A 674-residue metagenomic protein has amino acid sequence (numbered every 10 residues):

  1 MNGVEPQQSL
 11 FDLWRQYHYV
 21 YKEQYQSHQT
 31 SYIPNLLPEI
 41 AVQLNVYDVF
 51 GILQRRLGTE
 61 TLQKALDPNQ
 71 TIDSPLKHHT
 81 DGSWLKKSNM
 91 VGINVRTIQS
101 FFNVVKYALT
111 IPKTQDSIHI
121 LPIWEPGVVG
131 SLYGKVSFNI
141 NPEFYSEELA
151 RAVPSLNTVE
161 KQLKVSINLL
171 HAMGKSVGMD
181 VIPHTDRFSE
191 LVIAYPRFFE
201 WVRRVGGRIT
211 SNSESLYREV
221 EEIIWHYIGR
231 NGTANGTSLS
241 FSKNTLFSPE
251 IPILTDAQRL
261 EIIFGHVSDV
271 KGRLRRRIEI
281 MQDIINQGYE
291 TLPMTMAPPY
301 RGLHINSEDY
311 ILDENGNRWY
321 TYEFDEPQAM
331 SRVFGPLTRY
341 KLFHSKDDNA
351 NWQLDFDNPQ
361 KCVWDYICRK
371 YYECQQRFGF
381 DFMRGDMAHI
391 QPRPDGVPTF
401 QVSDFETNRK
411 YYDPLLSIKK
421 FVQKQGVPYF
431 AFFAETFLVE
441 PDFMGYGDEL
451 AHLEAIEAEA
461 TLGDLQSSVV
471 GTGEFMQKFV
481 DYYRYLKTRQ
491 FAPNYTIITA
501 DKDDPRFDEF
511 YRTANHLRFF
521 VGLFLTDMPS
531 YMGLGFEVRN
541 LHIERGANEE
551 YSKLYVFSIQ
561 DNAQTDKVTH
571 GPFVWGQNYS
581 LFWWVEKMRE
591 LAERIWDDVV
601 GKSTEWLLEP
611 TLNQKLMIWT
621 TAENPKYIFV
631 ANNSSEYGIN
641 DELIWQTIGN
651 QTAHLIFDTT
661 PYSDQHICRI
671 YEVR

Functional and structural regions predicted by a protein language model:
M1-R674: Active-site and adjacent substrate-binding regions of carbohydrate-active enzymes
